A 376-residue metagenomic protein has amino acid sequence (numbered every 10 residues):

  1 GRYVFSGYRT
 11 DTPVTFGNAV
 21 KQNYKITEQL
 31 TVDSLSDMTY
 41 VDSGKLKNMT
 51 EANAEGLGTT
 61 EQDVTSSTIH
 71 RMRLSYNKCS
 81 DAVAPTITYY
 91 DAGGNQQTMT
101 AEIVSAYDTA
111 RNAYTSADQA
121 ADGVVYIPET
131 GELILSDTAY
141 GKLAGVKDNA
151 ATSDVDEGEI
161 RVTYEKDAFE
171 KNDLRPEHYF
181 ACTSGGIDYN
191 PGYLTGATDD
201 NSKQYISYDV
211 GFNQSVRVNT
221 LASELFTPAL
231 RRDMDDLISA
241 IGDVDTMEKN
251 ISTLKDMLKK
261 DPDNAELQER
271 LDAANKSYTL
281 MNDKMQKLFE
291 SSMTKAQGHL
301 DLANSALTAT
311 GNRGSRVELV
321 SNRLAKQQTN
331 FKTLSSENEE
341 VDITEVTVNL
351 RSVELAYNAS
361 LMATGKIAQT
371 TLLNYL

Functional and structural regions predicted by a protein language model:
G1-V4, T10, E269-L376: Amphipathic alpha-helical polymerization modules
Y3-D301: Bacterial flagellar/type III secretion structural subunits and associated motility module proteins, recognized via
